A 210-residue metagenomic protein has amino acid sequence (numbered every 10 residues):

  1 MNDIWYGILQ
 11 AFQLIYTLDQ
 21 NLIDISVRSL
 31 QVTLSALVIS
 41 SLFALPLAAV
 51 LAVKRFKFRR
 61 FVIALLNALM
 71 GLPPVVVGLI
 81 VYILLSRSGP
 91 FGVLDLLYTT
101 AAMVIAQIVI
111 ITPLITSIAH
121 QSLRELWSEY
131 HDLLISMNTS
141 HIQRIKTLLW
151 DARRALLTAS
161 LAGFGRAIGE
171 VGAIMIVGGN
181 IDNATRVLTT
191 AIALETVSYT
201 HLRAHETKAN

Functional and structural regions predicted by a protein language model:
N2-G7, Y16-R124, D151-V171, R203: Membrane-water interface segments at the C-terminal ends of transmembrane alpha-helices in multi-pass inner-membrane
D3-Y6, Q10, V187, A191: Generic alpha-helical secondary structure signal
A48, G78, H131, I174 (+1 more regions): Interfacial helix-capping/hinge residues at the ends of transmembrane alpha-helices
L126-A152, H205-E206: Short helix-to-coil transition segments within interhelical loops that connect adjacent transmembrane helices
A173-Y199: Glycine-rich helix-loop "coupling/hinge" segments at transmembrane-helix boundaries in multipass transporters
T200-A209: Conserved small/polar residues in nucleotide/adenosyl-binding loops
